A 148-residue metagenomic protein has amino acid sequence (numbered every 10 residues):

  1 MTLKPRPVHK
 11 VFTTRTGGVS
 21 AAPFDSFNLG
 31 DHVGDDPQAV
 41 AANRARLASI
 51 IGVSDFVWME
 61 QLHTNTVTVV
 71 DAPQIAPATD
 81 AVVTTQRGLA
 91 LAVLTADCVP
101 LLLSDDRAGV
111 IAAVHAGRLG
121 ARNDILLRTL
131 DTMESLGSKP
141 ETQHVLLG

Functional and structural regions predicted by a protein language model:
M1-V11: N-terminal basic/disordered segments at the start of proteins
R6, D55, E141: Residue-level signal for beta-strand positions within conserved beta-sheet cores that form or flank
K10-R46: Intrinsically disordered, low-complexity, positively charged segments
T13, T84, T129: Ser/Thr-centric signal marking residues that sit in or immediately flank functional binding/regulatory motifs
T14-T16, L62, Q86, G148: Structured loops at beta-to-helix junctions and adjacent beta-edge loops in soluble globular domains
A22-F27, V69-D71, D124: Short, glycine/acidic-enriched capping/hinge loops at junctions between secondary-structure elements
P37, A41-G117: Phosphate-centric recognition/catalysis
A90, C98, D105-G148: Surface-exposed, charge/polar-rich loops and edge strands
